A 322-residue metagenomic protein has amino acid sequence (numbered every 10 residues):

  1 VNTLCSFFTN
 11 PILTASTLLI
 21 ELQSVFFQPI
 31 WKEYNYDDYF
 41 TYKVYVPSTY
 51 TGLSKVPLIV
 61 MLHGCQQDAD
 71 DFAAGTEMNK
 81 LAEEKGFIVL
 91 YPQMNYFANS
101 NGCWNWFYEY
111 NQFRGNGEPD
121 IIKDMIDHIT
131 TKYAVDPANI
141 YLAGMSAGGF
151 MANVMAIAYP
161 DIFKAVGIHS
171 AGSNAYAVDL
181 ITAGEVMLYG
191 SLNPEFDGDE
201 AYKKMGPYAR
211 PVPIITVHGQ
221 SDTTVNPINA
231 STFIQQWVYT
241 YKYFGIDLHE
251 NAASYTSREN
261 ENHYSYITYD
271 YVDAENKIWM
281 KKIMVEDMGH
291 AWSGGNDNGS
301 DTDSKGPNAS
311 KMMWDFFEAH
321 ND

Functional and structural regions predicted by a protein language model:
V1-L58, D70-E77, E84, P137-A147 (+6 more regions): A domain-start/cap signature at the N-terminus of enzymes
T51-V56, M61-S100, Y176, A291: Short substrate-entry loop that stabilizes the transition state in hydrolases
Q93-G117: Cap/lid segment of the alpha/beta-hydrolase catalytic domain
Y110-Y133, V154: Alpha/beta-hydrolase active-site loop
L142-G144, H169, V217: Short beta-strand immediately N-terminal to the catalytic nucleophile in serine-hydrolase-like folds
V154-K164: Conserved hydrolase catalytic core segment
I162-S173: A conserved short beta-strand
T216-H218, D222: Short beta-strand/loop motif that positions the catalytic acidic residue of the alpha/beta-hydrolase fold
